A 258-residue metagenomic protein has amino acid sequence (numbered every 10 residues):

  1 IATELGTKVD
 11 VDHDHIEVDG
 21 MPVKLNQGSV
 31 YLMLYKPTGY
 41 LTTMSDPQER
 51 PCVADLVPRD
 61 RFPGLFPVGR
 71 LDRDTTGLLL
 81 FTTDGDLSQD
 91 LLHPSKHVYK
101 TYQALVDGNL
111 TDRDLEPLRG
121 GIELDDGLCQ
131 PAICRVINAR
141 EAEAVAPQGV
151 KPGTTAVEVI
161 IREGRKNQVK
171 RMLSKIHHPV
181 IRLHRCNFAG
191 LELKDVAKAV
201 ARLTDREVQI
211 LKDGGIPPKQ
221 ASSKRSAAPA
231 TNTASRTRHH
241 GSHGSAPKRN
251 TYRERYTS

Functional and structural regions predicted by a protein language model:
I1-S258: Basic, flexible Lys/Arg- and Gly-enriched helix-loop patches that mediate nucleic-acid binding at interfaces with rRNA
